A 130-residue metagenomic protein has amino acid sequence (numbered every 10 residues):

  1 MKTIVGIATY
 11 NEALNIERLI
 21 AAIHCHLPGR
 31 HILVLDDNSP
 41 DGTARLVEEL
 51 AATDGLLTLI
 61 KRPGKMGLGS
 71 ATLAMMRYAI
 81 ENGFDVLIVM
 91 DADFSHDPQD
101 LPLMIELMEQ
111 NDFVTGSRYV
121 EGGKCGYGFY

Functional and structural regions predicted by a protein language model:
M1-A22: N-proximal low-complexity "stem/linker" segments adjacent to membrane-targeting elements
E12-I16, S39, D97: Donor nucleotide-sugar binding loop of glycosyltransferases
E17-R18, D41-L50: Acidic helix N-cap motif at the loop->helix transition within catalytic regions of sugar-transfer enzymes
A21-R30: Short, acidic, metal-binding catalytic loop of nucleotide-sugar glycosyltransferases
G29-S39, I60-R62, M90: Short beta-strand/loop segment that forms part of the nucleotide-sugar
D36-R45, F94: A conserved acidic beta->alpha catalytic loop
R62-E81, P98-Y130: Acceptor/aglycone-binding surface of glycosyltransferases and processive sugar-polymer synthases
F84-S95: Short beta-strand-to-loop acidic/aromatic patch adjacent to the donor-nucleotide binding site
